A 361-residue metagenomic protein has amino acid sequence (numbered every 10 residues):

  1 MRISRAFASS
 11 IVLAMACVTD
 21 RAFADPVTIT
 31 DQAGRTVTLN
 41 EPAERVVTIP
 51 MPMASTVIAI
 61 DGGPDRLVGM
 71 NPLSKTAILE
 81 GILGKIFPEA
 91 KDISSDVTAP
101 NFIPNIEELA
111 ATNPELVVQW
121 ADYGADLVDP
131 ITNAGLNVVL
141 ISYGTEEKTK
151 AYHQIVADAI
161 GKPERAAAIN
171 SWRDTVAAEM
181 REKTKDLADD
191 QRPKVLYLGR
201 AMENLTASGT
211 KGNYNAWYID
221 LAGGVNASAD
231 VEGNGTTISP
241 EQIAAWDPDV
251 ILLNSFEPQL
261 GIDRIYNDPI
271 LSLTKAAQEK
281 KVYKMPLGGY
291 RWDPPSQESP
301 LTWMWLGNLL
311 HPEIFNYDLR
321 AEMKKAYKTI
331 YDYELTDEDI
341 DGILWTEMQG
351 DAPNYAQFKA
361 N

Functional and structural regions predicted by a protein language model:
M1-S9: Bacterial N-terminal signal peptides that target proteins for export
A8-C17: Bacterial N-terminal signal peptides
V18-A24: Sec/Tat signal peptide C-region and signal peptidase I cleavage site
P26-I29, T36, D126-L205, S228-D230 (+2 more regions): Extracytoplasmic substrate-binding proteins
Q32-G34, D92-E107, G144, V231-P240: Short helix-initiation/N-cap motifs at beta->coil->alpha
I49, A54-E108, L116-A121: A short, structured surface patch at a secondary-structure boundary
T98-P100, N105-D122, S239-F256: Proline-aspartate-enriched helix->loop->beta-strand connector
A207-N234: Alpha-helical, coiled-coil/dimerization segments enriched in small aliphatic residues
